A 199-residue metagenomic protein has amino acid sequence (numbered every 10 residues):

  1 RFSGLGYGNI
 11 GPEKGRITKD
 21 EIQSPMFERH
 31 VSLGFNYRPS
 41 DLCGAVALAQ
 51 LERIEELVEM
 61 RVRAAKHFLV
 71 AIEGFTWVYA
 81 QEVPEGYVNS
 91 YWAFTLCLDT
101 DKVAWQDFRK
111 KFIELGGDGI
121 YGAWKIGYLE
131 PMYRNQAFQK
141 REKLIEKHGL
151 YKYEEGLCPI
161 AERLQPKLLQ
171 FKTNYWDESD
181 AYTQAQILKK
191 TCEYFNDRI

Functional and structural regions predicted by a protein language model:
R1-I199: PLP-dependent aminotransferase class I/II
